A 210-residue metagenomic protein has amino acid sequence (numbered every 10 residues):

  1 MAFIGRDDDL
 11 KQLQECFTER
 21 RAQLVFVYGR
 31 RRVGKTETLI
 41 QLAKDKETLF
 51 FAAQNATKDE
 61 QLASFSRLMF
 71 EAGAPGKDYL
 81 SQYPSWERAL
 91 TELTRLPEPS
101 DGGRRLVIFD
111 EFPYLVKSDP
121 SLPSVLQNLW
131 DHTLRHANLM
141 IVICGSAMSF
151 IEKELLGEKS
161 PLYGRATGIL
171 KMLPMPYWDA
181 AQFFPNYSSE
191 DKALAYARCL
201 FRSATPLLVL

Functional and structural regions predicted by a protein language model:
M1-L210: Phosphate-binding site recognition
